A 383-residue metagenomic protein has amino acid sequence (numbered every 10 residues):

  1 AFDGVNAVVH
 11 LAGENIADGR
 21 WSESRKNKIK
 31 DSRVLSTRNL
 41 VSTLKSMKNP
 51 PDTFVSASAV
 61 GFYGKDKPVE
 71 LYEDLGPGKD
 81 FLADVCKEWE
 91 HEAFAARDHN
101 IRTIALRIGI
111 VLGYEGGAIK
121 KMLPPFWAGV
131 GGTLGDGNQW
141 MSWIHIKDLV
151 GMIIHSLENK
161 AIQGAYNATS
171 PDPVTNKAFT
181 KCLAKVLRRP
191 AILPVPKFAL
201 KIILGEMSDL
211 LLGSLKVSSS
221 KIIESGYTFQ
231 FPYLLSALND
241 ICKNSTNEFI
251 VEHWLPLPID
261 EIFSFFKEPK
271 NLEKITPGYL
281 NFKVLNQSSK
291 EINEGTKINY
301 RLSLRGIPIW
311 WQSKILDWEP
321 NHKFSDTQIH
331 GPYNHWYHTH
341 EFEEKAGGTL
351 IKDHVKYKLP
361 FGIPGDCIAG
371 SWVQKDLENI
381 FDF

Functional and structural regions predicted by a protein language model:
A1-L35: NAD(P)H-binding glycine-rich loop region in Rossmannoid oxidoreductase-like domains and their noncatalytic homologs
K26-K28, T37-D80: Conserved Rossmann-fold NAD(P)-dependent oxidoreductase catalytic core, especially the SDR/UDP-sugar
S58, H91-Y114: Conserved beta-loop-beta element that borders a ligand/cofactor-binding pocket
H99, L112-K121, S156-Y166: Glycine/proline-rich active-site loop of Rossmann-fold NAD(P)-dependent oxidoreductases
K121-I144, D148, M152: A conserved pocket-lining segment of Rossmann-fold NAD(P)-dependent short-chain dehydrogenase/reductase
N159-E206, N239: Mid/C-terminal beta-alpha module of Rossmann-like enzyme folds, strongest in SDR-family dehydrogenases/epimerases
K243-N293: Hydrophobic ligand-binding cavity/cleft-lining segments
T327-N379: Beta-strand/loop substructures that line and gate deep hydrophobic ligand-binding cavities in soluble
